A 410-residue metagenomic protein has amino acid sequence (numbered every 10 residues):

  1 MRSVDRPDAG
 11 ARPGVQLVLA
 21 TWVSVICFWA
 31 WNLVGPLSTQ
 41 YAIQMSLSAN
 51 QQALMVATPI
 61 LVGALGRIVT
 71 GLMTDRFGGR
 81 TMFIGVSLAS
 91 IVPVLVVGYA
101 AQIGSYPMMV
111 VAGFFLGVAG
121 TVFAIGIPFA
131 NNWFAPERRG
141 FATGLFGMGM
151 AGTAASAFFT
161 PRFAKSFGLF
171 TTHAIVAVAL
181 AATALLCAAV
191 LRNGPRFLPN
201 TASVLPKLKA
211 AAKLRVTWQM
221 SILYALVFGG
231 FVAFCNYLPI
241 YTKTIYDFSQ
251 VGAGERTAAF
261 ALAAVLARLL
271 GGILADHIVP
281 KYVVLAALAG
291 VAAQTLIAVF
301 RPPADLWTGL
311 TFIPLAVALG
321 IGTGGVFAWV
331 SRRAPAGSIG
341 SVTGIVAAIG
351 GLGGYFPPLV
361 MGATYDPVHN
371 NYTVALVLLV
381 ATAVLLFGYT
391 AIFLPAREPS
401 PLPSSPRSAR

Functional and structural regions predicted by a protein language model:
V34-S38, V216-L269: Extracytoplasmic gate region of multi-pass secondary transporters
L65-I103: Conserved MFS/SLC helix-loop-helix module at the cytosolic interface between two early adjacent transmembrane helices
G66-G78, A267-V279, Y365: Helix-to-loop junctions at the C-terminal end of transmembrane segments in multipass secondary transporters
R76-S87, D276-L288: Cytoplasmic membrane-interface "Motif A"-like loop-to-helix N-cap segments of 12-TM Major Facilitator Superfamily
A112-G149: Cytoplasmic helix-loop-helix junction between adjacent transmembrane helices in 12-TM secondary transporters
L145-L191: Helix-loop-helix hairpin linking two adjacent transmembrane segments in secondary transporters
I278-V326: C-terminal transmembrane helical hairpin of 12-TM major facilitator-type secondary transporters
R333-H369: A late C-terminal transmembrane helix in Major Facilitator Superfamily
